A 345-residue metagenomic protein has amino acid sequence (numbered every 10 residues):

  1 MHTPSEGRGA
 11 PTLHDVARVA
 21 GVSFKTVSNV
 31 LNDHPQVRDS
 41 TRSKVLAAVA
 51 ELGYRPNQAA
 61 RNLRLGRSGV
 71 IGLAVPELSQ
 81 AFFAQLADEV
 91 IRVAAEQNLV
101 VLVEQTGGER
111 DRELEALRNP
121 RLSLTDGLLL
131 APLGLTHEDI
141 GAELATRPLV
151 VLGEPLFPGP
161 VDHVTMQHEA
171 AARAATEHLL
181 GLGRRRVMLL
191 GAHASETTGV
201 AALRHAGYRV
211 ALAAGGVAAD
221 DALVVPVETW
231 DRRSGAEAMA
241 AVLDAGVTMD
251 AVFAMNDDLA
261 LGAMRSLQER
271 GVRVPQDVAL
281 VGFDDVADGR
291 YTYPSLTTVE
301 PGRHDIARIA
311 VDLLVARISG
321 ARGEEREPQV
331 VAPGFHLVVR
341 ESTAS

Functional and structural regions predicted by a protein language model:
M1-G69: N-terminal helix-turn-helix DNA-binding module of bacterial transcription factors
S43, Y54-N119, S123-G127, A194 (+1 more regions): Amphipathic helical "hinge" segments at domain boundaries
P76-Q85, E104-R112, V164-A174, L190-A238 (+4 more regions): Hinge/beta->alpha junction and helix N-cap segments in small-molecule ligand-binding domains
R112-L124, R233-V247: Short, well-structured alpha-helical segments in soluble
L124-P132, M188-G191, V225, G246-N256 (+1 more regions): Periplasmic-binding protein-like
A131-A174, A194, D258, D284-L296: Flexible loop/hinge segments that line or gate small-molecule binding clefts
R186, A219-L223, R273-A279: Short acidic capping loops at alpha-helix termini that bridge into adjacent secondary structure
A240, A245-A251, M255-S345: Flexible loop/turn connectors
